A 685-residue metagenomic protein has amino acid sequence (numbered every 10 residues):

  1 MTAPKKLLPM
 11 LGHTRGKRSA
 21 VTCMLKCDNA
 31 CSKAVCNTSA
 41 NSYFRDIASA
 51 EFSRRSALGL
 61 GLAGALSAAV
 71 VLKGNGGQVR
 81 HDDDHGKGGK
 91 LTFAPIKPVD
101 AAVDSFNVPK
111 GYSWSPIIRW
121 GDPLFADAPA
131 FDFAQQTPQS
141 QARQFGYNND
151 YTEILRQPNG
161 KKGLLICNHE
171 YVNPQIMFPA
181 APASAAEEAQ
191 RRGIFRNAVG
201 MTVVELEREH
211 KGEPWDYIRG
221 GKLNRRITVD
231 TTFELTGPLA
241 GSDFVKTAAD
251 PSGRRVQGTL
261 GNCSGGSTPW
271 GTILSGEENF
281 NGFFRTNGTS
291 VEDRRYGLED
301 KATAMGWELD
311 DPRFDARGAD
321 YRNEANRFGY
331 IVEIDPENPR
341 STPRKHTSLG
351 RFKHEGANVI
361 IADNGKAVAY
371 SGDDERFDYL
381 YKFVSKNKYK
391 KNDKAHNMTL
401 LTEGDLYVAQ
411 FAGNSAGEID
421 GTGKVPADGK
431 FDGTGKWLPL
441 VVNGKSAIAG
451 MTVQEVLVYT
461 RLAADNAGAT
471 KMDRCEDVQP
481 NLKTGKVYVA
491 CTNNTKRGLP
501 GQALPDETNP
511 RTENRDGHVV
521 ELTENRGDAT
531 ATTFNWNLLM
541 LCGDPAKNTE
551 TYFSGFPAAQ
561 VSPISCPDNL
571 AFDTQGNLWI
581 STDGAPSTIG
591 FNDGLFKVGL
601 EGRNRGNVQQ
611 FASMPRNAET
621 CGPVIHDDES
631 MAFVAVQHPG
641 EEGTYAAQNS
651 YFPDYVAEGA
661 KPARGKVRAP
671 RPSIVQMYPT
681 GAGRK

Functional and structural regions predicted by a protein language model:
M1-F52: N-terminal secretory signal peptides
A50, S56-V79: N-terminal export signals
G88-P269, S275-N281, V291-E292, L298-D335 (+8 more regions): Long, well-ordered hydrophobic secondary-structure segments characteristic of membrane-embedded and membrane-proximal
D104-R119, D127-S140, K211-G253, I334-R351 (+4 more regions): Blade-edge beta-strand/turn elements of extracellular beta-propeller and related beta-sheet repeat scaffolds
S140-I154, P251-S264, N466-D477, G555-A571 (+1 more regions): Signature of short aromatic-glycine-proline-rich micro-motifs recurring in repeat-based ectodomains
R156-G160, T268-P269, I361-N364, L482-K483 (+2 more regions): Residue-level detector of Asp-centered blade-edge/turn motifs that repeat once per structural unit in beta-propeller
A189-F195, G212-R225, D378-A463, A467-T470 (+7 more regions): Beta-propeller fold recognition
A559-L600: Loop/turn-rich, solvent-exposed surfaces of beta-rich toroidal or solenoidal domains
